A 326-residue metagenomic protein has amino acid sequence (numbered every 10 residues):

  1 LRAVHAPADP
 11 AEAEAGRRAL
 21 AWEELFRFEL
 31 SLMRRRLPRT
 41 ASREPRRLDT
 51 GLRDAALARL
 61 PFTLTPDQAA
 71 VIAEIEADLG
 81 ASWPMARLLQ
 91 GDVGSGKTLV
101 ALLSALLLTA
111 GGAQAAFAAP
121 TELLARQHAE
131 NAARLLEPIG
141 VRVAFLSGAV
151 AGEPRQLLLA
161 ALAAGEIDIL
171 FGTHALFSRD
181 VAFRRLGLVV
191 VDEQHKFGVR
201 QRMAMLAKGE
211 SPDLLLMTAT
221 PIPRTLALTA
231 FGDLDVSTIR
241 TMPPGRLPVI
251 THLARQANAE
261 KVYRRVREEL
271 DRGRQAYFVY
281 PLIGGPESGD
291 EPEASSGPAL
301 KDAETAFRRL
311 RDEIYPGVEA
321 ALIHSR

Functional and structural regions predicted by a protein language model:
L1-L60: Upstream accessory/linker segments immediately N-terminal to the RecA-like ATPase cores of bacterial MutS and a subset
P10-A11, Q68, V181: Hydrophobic/basic alpha-helical segments enriched in Actinobacteria
A13-R17, E44, T63, A254 (+1 more regions): A general boundary/transition motif marking the beginning of the first structured unit of a protein
L20, R59, T63, G96 (+1 more regions): Residue-level signal for short amphipathic helical patches enriched in basic/charged and nearby hydrophobic residues
A21, L52, D67, K97-S104: Generic hydrophobic secondary-structure packing signal
E23, R27-S31, A58, A69-A77 (+3 more regions): A broad, structural surface signal
T40, A73, W83-R326: Inter-lobe coupling/hinge segments of SF2-like helicase ATPases
R43-Q90: Conserved pre-motif I regulatory segment
